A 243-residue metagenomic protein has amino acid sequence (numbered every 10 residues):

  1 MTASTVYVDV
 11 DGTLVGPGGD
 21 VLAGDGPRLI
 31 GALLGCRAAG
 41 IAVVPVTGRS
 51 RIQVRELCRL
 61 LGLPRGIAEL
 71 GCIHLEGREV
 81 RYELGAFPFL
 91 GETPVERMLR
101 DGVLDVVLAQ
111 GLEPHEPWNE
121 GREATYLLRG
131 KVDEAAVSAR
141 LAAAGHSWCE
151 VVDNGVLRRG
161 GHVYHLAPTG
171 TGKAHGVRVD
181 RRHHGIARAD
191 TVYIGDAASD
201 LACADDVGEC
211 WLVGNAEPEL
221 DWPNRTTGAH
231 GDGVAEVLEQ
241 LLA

Functional and structural regions predicted by a protein language model:
M1-A3, G40, L63, E123 (+1 more regions): A general structural motif
T2, G26, A167, A174-A243: Mg2+-dependent phosphoryl-transfer enzymes with acidic/Ser/Thr/Gly-rich catalytic loops
T2-L22, P45, A204: Asp-based phosphoryl-transfer active-site loop
V8, A68, G195-D196: Active-site flanking residues adjacent to catalytic metal/cofactor-binding acidic residues
G19-D20, R55-R59, E79-V80, A139 (+3 more regions): Short amphipathic alpha-helical segments
G24-W118: Active-site phosphate-binding/coordination module
A42-V44, T125, V192, W211: A structural signal for isolated positions on well-ordered beta-strands in alpha/beta enzyme cores
V106-D206: Conserved acidic, metal-coordinating active-site core of Asp-based, Mg2+-dependent phosphoryl-transfer enzymes
